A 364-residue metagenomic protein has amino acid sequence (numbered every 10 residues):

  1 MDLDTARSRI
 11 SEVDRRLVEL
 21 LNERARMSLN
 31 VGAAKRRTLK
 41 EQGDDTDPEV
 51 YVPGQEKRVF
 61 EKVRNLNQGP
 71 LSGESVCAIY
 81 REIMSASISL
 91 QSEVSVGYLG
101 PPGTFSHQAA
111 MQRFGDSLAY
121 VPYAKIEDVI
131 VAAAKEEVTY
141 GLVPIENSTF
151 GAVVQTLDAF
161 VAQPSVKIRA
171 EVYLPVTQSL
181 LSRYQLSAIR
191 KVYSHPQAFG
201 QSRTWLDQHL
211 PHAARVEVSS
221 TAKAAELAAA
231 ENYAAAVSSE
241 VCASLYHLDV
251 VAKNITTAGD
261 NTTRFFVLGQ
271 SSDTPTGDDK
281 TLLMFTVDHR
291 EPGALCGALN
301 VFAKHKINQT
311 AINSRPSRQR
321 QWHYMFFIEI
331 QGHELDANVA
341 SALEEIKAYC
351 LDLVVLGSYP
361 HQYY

Functional and structural regions predicted by a protein language model:
M1-Y364: Domain-level signature for soluble enzymes in the chorismate/prephenate branch of the shikimate pathway
